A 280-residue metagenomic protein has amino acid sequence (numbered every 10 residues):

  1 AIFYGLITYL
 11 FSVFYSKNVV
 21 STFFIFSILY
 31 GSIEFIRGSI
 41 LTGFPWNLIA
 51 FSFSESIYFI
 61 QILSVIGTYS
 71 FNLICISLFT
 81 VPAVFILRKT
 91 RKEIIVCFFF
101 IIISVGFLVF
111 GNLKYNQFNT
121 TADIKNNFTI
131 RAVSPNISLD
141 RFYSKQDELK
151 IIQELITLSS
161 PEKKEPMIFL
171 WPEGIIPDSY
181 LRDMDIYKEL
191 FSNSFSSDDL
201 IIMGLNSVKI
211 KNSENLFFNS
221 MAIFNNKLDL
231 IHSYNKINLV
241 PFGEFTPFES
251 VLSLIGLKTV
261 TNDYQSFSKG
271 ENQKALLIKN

Functional and structural regions predicted by a protein language model:
A1-F118: Membrane-embedded alpha-helical bundles of multi-pass enzymes that act on lipidic or dolichyl-linked glycan substrates
I2, L6, T259, K279-N280: Alpha-helix capping/termination and helix-coil
R37-A50, E55-Q61, S138-L139, L230 (+4 more regions): Glycine-rich, flexible loop/turn motifs
S52, F85, I152-E154, F191 (+1 more regions): A generic membrane alpha-helix/interface feature
G111-F245, T261, Q265, A275-N280: Soluble catalytic regions of membrane-associated enzymes that act on cell-envelope and secretory-pathway components
S250-S266: Short, solvent-exposed cationic patches
S268-G270: Residues that act as N-cap/strand-start positions at coil-to-secondary-structure junctions
